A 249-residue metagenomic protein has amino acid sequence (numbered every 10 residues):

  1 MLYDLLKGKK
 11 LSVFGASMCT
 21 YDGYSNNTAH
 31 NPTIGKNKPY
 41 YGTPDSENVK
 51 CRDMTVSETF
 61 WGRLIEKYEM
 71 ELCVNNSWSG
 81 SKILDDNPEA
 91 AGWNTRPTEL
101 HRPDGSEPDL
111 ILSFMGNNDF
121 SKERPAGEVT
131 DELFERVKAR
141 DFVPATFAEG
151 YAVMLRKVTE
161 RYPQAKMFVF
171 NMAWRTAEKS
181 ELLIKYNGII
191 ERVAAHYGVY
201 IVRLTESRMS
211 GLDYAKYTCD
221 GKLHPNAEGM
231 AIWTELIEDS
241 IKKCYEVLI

Functional and structural regions predicted by a protein language model:
M1-V56, E66-K67, D104-E107, E160-P163 (+1 more regions): N-terminal secretory targeting modules
K10-G15, C19, L72-S77, D109-M115 (+2 more regions): Structural recognition of the beta-strand scaffold that forms the well-ordered cores of secreted hydrolase catalytic
S17-T20, W78-L84, G116-K122, A173-A177 (+2 more regions): Solvent-exposed loop/turn segments at secondary-structure junctions within structured extracellular/periplasmic domains
A29-D131, R136, R140-D141: Conserved SGNH/GDSL esterase-like catalytic core that processes O-acyl groups on lipids and polysaccharides
C51-E58, D141-E149, S180-I184, H224-A231: Soluble non-cytosolic domains of exported or imported proteins
F60, R96-L100, F147-M154, Y186-I190: A general structural detector for well-ordered alpha-helical segments in enzyme core domains, enriched
N117-N118, A152-N187: Active-site segments of SGNH/GDSL-like serine hydrolases that catalyze O-acetyl group transfer/hydrolysis on lipids
M172-I249: Catalytic His-Asp segment of secreted/periplasmic serine-dependent ester chemistry enzymes
